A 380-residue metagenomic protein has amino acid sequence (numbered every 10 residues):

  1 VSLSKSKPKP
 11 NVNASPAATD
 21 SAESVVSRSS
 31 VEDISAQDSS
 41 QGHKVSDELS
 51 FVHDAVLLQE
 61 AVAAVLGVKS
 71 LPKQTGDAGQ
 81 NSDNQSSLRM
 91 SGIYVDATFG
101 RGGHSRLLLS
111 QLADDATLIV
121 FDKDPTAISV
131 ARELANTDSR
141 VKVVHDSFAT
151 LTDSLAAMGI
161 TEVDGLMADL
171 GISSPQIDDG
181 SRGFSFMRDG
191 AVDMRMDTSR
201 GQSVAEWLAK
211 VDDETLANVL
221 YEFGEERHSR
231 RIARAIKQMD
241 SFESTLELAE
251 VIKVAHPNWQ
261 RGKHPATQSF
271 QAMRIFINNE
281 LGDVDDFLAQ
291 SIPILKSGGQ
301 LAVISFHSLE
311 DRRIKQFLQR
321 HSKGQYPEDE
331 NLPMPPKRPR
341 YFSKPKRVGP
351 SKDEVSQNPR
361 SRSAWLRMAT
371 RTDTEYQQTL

Functional and structural regions predicted by a protein language model:
V1-L380: S-adenosyl-L-methionine-dependent methyltransferase catalytic core, i.e., the SAM/SAH-binding region
